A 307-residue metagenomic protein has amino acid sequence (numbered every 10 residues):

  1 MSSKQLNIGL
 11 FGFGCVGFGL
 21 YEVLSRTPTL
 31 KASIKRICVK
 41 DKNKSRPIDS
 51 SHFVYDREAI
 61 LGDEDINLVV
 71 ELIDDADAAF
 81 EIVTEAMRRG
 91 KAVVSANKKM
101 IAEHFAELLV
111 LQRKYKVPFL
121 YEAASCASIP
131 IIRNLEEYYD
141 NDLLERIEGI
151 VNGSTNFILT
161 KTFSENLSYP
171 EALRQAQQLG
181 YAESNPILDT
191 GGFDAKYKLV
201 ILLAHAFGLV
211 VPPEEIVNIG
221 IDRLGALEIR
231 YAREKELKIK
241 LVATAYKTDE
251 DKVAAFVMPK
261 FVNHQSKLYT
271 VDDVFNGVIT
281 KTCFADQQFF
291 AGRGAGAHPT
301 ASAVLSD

Functional and structural regions predicted by a protein language model:
N7-E22: Glycine-rich adenosine-cofactor-binding loop
R26-P47: NAD(P)-binding Rossmann-fold cofactor-contacting core
F53-Y55, E71, V94-A96, F119-A123 (+3 more regions): General beta-strand structural signal in soluble alpha/beta enzymes
Y55-A96, A102: Rossmann-fold NAD(P) dinucleotide-binding segment
F80-E85, K98-E136: Rossmann-fold NAD(P)-binding glycine/threonine-rich loop
E137-L202: Conserved anion/nucleotide-ligand pocket segment
L173-T270, F275: Substrate-binding/catalytic subdomain of NAD(P)-dependent oxidoreductase enzymes
Q287-D307: C-terminal, non-catalytic macromolecule-binding modules
